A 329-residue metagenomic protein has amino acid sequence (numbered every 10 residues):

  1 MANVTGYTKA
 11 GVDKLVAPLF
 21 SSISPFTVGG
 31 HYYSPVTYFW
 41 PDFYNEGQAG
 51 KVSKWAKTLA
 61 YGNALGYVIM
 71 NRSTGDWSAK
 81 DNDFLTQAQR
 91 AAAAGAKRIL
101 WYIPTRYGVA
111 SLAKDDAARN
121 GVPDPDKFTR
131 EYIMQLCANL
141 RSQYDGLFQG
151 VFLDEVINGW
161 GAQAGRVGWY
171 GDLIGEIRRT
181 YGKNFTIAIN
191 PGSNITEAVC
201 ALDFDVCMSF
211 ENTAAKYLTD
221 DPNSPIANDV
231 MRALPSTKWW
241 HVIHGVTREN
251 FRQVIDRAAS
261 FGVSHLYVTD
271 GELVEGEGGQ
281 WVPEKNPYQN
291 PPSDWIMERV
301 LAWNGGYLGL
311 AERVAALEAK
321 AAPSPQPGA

Functional and structural regions predicted by a protein language model:
G6, G11, L15-S22, Y307-P325: Amphipathic alpha-helical oligomerization/assembly segments
A17-L310: Glycan-processing catalytic domains of CAZymes
